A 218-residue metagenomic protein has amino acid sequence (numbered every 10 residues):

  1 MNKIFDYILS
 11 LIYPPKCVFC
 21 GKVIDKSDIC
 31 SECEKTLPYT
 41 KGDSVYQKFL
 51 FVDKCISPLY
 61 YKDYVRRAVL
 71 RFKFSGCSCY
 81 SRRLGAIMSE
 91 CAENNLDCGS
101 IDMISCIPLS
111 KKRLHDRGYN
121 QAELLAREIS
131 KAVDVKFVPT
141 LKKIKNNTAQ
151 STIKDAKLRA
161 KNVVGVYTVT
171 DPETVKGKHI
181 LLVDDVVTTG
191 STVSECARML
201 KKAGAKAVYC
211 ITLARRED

Functional and structural regions predicted by a protein language model:
M1-D218: Glycine-rich phosphate/pyrophosphate-handling loop used in enzymes and phosphotransfer proteins
